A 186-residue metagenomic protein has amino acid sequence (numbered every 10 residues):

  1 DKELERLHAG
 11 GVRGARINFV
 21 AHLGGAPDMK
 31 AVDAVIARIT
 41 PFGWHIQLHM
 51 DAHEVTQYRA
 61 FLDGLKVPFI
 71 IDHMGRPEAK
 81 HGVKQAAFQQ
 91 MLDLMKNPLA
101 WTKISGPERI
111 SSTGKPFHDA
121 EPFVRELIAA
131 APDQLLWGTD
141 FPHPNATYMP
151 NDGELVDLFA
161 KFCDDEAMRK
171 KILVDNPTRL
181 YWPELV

Functional and structural regions predicted by a protein language model:
D1, G24, A79: A short acidic, often aromatic-flanked loop/helix-cap motif at beta-alpha or helix-coil junctions that lines enzyme
D1-G10: Catalytic alpha-helical scaffold of carbohydrate-active enzymes acting on polysaccharides/glycoconjugates
G11-P27, N145: Glycine-rich phosphate-binding "P-loop"
R13-G14, D28-W137: Catalytic pocket-lining loop regions of alpha/beta-barrel enzymes, especially the amidohydrolase/enolase/GH5 lineages
R109, H143-N145: Short, active-site-adjacent cap segments at secondary-structure transitions
E126, P132-Q134, T147-V186: Mid-to-C-terminal alpha-helical segments outside catalytic/metal-binding sites
D140: Active-site glycine-centered loops adjacent to acidic/histidine catalytic or metal-binding residues that shape
